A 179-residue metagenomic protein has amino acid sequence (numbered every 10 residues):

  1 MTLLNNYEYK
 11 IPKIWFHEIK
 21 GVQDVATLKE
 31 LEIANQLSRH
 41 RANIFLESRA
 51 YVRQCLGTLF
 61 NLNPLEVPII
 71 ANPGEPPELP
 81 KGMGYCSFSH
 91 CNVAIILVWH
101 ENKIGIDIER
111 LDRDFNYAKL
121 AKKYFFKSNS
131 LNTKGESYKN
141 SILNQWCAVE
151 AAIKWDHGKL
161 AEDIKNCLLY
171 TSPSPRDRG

Functional and structural regions predicted by a protein language model:
M1-S172, R176: Core catalytic alpha/beta fold that binds nucleotide/phospho-ligands
